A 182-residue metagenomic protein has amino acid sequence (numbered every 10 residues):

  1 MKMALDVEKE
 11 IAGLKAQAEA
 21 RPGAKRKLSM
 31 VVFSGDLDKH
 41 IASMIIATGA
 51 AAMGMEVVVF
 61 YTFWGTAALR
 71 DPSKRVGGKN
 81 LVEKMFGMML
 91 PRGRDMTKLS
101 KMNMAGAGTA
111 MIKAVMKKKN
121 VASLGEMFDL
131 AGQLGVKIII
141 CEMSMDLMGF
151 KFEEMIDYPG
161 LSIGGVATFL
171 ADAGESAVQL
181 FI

Functional and structural regions predicted by a protein language model:
M1-A24: Long, leucine- and charge-enriched amphipathic alpha-helices that form heptad-repeat coiled-coil/leucine-zipper-like
M30-I41, L69-R70, V115-K119: Short, glycine-rich nucleotide/cofactor-binding loops
I41-G54, V59: Histidine-anchored nucleotide/phosphate-binding helix
V57-F63, I139-E142: Short internal beta-strands
L69-K79: Glycine-rich loop at the start of a catalytic domain that most often binds anionic cofactors/ligands
G77-M116, N120: A glycine-rich helix N-cap at a beta->alpha junction
K117-M143, D157-G160: Ligand-binding beta-strand-loop-alpha-helix segment within the catalytic cores of soluble metabolic enzymes
I140, M145, E153-I182: Glycine-rich, aromatic-bearing surface loops/beta-hairpins
